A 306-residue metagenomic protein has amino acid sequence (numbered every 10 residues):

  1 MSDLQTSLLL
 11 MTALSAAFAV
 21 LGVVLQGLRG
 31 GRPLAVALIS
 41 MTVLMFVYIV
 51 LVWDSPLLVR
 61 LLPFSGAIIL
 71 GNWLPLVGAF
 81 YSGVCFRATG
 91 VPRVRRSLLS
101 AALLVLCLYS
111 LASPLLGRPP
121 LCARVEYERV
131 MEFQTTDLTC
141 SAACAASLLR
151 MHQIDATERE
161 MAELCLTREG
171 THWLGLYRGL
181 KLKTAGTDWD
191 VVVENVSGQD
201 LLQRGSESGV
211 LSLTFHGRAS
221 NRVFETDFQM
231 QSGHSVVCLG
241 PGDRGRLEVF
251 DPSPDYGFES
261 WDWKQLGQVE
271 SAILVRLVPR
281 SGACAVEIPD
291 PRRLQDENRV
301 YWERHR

Functional and structural regions predicted by a protein language model:
L4-R96, S100, L104-P114, A156-H305: Conserved active-site-adjacent core of cysteine acyl-enzyme catalytic domains
L108-G170, R304-H305: Active-site nucleophile-adjacent alpha helix/oxyanion-hole segment immediately C-terminal to the catalytic cysteine
